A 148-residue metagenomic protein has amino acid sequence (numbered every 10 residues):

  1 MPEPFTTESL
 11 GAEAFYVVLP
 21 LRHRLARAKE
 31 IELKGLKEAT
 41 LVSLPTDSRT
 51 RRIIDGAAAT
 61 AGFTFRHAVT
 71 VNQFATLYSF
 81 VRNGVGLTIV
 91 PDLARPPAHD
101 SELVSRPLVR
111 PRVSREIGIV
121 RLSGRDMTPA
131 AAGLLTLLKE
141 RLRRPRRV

Functional and structural regions predicted by a protein language model:
M1-L19, G56, R82, E102-R106: Short beta-strand-centered segments that line the small-molecule binding cleft or hinge of alpha/beta clamshell
P4-L41: Flexible hinge/capping segments at coil-to-helix
T7, V17-V18, L41, I89 (+3 more regions): Generic preference for hydrophobic
E13, A28, E38-A39, A61 (+2 more regions): Structured helix-beta-strand junction loops
L21, P91-L93, I117: Short secondary-structure boundary segments
A26, V104-R147: A late-sequence structural motif
S43-V104: Hydrophobic hinge/microswitch elements
